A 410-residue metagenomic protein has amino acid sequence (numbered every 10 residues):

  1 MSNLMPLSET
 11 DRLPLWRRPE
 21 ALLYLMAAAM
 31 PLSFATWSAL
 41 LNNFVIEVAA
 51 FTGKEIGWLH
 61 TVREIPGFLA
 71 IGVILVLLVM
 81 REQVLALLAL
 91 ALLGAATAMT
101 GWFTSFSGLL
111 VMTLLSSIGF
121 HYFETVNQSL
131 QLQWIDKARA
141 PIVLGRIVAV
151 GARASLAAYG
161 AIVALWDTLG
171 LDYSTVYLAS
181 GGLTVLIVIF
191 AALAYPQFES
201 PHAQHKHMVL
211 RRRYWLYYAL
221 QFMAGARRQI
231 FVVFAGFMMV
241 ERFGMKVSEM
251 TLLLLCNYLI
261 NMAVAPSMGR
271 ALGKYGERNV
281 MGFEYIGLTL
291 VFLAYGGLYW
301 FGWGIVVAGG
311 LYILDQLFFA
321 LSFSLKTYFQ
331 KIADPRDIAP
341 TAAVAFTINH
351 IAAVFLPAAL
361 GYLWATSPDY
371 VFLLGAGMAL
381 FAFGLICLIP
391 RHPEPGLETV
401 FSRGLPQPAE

Functional and structural regions predicted by a protein language model:
A28, A96, G108-F123, I305-A320: Hydrophobic core of transmembrane alpha-helices in multi-pass small-molecule transporters, especially MFS/SLC-type
A39-K54, V233-M250: Short amphipathic helix-loop junctions that connect adjacent transmembrane helices in Major Facilitator Superfamily/SLC
L41, Y122-I135, A320-A333: Intracellular juxtamembrane helix-capping segments at the cytosolic ends of symmetry-related transmembrane helices
L69-E82, W166, V264-E277, W364: Helix-to-loop junctions at the C-terminal end of transmembrane segments in multipass secondary transporters
A91-T104, G287-F301, C387: C-terminal ends and interior cores of transmembrane alpha-helices in multi-pass membrane transporters/permeases
I142-G160, I348-L356: Glycine-rich segments within core transmembrane alpha-helices of 12-TM secondary carriers
I162, G181-S200, L385-P390: C-terminal membrane-cytosol helix-exit motif in multi-pass small-molecule transporters
N279-S322: C-terminal transmembrane helical hairpin of 12-TM major facilitator-type secondary transporters
